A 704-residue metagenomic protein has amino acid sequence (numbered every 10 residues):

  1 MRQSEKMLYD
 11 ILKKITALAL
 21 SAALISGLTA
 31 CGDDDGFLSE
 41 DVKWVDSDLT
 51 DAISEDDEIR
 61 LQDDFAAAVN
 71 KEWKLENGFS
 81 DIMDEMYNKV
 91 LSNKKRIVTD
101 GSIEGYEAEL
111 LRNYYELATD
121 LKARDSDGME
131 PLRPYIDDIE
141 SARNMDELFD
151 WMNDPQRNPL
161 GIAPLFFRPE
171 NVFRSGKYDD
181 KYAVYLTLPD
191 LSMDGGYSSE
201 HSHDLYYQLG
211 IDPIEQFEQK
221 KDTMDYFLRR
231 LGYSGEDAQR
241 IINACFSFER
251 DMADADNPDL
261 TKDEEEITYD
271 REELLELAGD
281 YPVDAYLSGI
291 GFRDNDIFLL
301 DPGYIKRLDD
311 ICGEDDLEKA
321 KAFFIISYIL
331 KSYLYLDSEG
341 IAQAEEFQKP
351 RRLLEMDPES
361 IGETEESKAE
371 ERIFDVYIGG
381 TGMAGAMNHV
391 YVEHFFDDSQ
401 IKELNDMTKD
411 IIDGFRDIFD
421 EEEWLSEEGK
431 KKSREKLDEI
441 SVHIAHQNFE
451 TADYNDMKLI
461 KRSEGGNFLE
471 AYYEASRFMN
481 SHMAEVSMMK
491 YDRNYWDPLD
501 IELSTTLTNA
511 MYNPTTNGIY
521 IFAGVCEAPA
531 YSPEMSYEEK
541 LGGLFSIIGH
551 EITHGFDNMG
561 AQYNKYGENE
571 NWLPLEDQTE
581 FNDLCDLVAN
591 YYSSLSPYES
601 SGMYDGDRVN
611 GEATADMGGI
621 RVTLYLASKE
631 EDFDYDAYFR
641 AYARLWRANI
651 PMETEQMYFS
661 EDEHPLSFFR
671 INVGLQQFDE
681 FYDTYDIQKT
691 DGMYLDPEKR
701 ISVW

Functional and structural regions predicted by a protein language model:
Q3-L18: Bacterial N-terminal signal peptides that target proteins for export
A17-I25: Hydrophobic helical h-region of N-terminal Sec-dependent signal peptides in bacterial secretory/periplasmic proteins
S26-A30: C-terminal motif of bacterial Sec signal peptides marking the signal peptidase cleavage site
G32-D34: Bacterial signal peptide processing site
G36-I53: Short, Gly/Pro- and small/polar-rich lid/capping loops
S39-V42, A384, H389-W704: Intrinsically disordered, low-complexity linker/terminal regions across diverse proteins
K43-W44, R60-D64, A68-A123: Active-site-surrounding "flap" and adjacent substrate/cofactor-binding loops of secreted or lumenal enzymes, prototyped
V98-I411, Q447: Noncatalytic, helix-rich "gating/capping" subdomain that lines the substrate-entry/channel surface of large enzyme
